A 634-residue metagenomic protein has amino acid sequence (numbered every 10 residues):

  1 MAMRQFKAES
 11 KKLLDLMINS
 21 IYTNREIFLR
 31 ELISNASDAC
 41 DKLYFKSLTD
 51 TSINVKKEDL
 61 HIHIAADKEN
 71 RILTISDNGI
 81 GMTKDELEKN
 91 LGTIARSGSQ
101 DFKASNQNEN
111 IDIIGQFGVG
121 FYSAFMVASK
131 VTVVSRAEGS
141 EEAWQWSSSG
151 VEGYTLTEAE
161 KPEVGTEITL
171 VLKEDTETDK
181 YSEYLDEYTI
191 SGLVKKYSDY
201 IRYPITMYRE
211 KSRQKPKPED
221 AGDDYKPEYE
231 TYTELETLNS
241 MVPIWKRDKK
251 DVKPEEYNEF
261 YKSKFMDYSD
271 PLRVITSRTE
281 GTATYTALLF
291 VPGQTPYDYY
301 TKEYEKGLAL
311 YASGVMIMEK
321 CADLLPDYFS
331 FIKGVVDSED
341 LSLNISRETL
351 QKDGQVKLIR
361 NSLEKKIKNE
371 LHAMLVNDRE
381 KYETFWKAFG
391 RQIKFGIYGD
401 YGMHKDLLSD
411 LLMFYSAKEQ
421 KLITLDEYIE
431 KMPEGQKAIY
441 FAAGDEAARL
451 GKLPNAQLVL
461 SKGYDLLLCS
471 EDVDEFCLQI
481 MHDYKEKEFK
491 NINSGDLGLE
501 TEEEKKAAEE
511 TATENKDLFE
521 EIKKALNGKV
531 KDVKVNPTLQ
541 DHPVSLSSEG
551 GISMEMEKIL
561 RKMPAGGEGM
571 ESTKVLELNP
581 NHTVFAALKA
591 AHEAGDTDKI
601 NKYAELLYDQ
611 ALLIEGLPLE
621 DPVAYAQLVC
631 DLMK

Functional and structural regions predicted by a protein language model:
M1-E187, G192, K215: GHKL (Bergerat-fold) ATPase N-terminal catalytic module, capturing the glycine-rich phosphate-binding loop and acidic
I113, V134-G153, K173-E183, Y188-K634: GHKL/Bergerat-fold ATPase module in large chromosome/replication-associated machines
